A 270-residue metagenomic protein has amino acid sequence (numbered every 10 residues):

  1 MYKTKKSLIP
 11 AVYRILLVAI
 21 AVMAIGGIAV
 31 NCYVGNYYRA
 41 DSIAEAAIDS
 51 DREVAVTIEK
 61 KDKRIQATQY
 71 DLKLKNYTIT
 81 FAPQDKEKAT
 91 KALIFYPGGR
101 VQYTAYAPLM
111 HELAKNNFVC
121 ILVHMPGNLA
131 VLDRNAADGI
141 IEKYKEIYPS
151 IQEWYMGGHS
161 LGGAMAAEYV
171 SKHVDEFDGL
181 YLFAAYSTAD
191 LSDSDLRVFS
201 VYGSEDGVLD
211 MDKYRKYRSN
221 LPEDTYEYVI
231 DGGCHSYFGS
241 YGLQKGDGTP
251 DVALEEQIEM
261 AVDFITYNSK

Functional and structural regions predicted by a protein language model:
A11-L17, V22-T80: An N-terminal hydrophobic leader/cap segment in hydrolases
A89-G98: Short beta-strand element of the alpha/beta-hydrolase
L109, L209-N220: Short alpha-helix in the alpha/beta-hydrolase fold that links the catalytic acid
M110-A130: Conserved alpha/beta-hydrolase
G157-A166: Gly/Ala-rich beta-loop-alpha elbow adjacent to hydrolase catalytic centers
S194, S200-Y202, D206: Short beta-strand/loop motif that positions the catalytic acidic residue of the alpha/beta-hydrolase fold
Y217-K270: C-terminal catalytic-base region of ester-bond hydrolases, centering on the histidine of the charge-relay
